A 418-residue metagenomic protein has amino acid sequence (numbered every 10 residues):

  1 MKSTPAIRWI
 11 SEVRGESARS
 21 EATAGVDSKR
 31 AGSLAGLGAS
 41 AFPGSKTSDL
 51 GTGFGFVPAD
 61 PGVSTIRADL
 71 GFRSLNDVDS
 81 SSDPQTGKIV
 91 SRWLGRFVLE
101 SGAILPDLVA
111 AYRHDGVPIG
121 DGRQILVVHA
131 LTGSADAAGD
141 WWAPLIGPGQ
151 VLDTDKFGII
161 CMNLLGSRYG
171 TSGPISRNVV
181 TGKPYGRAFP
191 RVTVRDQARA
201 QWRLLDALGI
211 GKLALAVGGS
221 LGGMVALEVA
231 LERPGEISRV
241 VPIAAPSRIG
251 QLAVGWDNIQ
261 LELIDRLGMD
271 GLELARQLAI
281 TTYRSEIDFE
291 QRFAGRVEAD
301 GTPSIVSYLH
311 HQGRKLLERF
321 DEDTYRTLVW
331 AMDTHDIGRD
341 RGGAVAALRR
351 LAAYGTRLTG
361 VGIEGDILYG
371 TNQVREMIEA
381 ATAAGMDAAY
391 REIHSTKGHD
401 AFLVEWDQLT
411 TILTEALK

Functional and structural regions predicted by a protein language model:
K2-V13, F42, G51-Q124: Catalytic-loop region of hydrolases
R113-N178: N-terminal cap/lid subdomain of alpha/beta-hydrolase-fold enzymes
P184, A188, R195-A214: Conserved acidic catalytic loop of the alpha/beta-hydrolase fold
K212-R248: Conserved hydrolase catalytic core segment
E236-K315: Alpha/beta-hydrolase-fold enzymes
G360-G362: Short beta-strand/loop motif that positions the catalytic acidic residue of the alpha/beta-hydrolase fold
I367-Q373: Conserved alpha/beta-hydrolase "acid-adjacent" motif
A384-K418: Catalytic active-site module of serine/aspartate enzymes centered on a nucleophile-bearing elbow/loop
